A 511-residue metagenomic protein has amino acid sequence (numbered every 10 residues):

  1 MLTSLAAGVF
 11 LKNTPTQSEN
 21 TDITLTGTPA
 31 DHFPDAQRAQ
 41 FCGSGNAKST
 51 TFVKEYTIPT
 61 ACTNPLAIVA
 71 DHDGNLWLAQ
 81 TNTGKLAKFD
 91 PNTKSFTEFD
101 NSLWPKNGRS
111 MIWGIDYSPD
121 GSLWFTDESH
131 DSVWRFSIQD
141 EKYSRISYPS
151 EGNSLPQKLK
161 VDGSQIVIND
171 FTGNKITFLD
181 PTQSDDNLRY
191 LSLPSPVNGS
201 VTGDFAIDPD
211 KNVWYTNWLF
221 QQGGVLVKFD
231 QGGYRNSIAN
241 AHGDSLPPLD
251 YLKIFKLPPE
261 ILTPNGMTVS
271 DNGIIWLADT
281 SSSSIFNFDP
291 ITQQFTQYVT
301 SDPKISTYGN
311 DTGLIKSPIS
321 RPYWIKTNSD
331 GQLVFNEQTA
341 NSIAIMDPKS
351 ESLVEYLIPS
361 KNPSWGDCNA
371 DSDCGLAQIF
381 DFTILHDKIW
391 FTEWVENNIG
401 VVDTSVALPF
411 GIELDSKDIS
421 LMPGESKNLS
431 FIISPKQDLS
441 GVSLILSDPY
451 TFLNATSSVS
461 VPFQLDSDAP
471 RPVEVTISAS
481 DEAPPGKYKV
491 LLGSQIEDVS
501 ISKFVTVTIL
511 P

Functional and structural regions predicted by a protein language model:
D22-T51, I238-S245: Blade/loop signatures of beta-propeller domains
D31-A36, T57-G84: Beta-strand-rich domains and repeat architectures in extracellular enzymes and scaffolds, especially beta-propellers
A39-C62, D250-L252: A short helix->beta-strand "capping" segment at the edge of beta-propeller domains
A61-H72, W104-P119, E151-G163, P196-D210 (+3 more regions): Beta-rich, blade/repeat-based domains predominating in secreted/periplasmic proteins but also intracellular
L76-N82, F125-S129, V167-G173, V213-Q221 (+4 more regions): Conserved beta-strand positions in repeat-built beta-propeller and related beta-rich domains
D90-K94, S137-E141, D180-S184, D230-Y234 (+3 more regions): Short loop/turn segments that connect beta-strands within beta-propeller blades
N369-P409: Blade-level signature of beta-propeller repeat domains, shared across WD40, Kelch, NHL, RCC1 and BNR/Asp-box propellers
A407-P511: Long beta-sheet-rich domains in secretory-pathway and surface-associated proteins
